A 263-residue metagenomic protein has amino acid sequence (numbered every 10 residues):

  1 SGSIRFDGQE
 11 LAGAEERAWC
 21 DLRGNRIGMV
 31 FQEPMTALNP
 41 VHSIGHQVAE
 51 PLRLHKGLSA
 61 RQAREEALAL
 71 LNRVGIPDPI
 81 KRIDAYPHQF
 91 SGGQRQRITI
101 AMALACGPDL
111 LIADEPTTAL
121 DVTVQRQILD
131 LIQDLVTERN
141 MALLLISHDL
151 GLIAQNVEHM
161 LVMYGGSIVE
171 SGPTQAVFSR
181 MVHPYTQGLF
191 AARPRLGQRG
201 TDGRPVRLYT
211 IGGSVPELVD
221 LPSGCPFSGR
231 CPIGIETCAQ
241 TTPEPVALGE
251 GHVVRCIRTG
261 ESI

Functional and structural regions predicted by a protein language model:
S1-E10: Conserved ABC transporter NBD signature motif
L11-G28, H46, L54, A176-M181 (+1 more regions): ABC ATPase NBD coupling module
V48, I100, V124, I128: Hydrophobic anchor residue at the start of the ABC signature
A105-D109: A short, proline-enriched helix->beta-strand linker immediately N-terminal to the Walker B motif in ABC-type P-loop
L111-D114: Catalytic Walker B motif of ABC-type/P-loop ATPase nucleotide-binding domains
P116, L120-D202: P-loop NTP-binding/switch modules centered on Walker-like glycine-rich loops
P173-I263: Charged, flexible cofactor/metal-binding loops and thiol motifs
